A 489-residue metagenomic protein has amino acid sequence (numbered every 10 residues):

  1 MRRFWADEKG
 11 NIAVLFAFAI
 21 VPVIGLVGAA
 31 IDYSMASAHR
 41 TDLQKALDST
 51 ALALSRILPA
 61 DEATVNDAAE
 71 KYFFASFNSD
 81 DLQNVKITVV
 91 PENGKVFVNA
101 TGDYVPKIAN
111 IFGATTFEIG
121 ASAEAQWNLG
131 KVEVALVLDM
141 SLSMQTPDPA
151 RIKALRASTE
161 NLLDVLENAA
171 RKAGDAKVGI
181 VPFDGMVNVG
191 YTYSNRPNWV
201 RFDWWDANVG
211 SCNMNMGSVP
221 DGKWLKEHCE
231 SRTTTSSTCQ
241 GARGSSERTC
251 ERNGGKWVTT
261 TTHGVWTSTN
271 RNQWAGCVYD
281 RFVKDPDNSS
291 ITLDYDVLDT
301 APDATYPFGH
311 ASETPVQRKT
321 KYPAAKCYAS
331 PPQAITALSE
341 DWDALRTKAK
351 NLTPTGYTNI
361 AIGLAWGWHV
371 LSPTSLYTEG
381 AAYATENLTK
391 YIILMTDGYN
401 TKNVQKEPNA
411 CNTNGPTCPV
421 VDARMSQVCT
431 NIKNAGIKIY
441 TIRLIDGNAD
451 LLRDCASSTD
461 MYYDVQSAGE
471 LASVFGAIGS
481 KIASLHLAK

Functional and structural regions predicted by a protein language model:
M1-K9: N-terminal leader/signal peptides at the extreme start of proteins
G28, D32, N128-L155, L394-T401: MIDAS-like acidic motif and immediate structural context at the N-terminus of von Willebrand factor A/I domains
S34-S37, T41, A46-Y104, N161-S194 (+8 more regions): Short amphipathic secondary-structure patches
H39, M144-K177, V278, P354 (+2 more regions): …and closely analogous acidic/polar surface helices at protein-protein or active-site interfaces in A-domain-like
R56-A60, G190-R243, T249-A365, S458-T459 (+1 more regions): Short, charged loop segments at secondary-structure junctions
F73-S79, G185-V187, C250, G255 (+2 more regions): Von Willebrand factor A/integrin I-like adhesion domains
V137-S141, L155, F183, G367 (+4 more regions): DG-centered beta-turn motif at the end of beta-strands
A382-T389, T396-C455, I478: VWA/integrin I-like adhesion module and closely mimicked acidic/polar interface patches used
